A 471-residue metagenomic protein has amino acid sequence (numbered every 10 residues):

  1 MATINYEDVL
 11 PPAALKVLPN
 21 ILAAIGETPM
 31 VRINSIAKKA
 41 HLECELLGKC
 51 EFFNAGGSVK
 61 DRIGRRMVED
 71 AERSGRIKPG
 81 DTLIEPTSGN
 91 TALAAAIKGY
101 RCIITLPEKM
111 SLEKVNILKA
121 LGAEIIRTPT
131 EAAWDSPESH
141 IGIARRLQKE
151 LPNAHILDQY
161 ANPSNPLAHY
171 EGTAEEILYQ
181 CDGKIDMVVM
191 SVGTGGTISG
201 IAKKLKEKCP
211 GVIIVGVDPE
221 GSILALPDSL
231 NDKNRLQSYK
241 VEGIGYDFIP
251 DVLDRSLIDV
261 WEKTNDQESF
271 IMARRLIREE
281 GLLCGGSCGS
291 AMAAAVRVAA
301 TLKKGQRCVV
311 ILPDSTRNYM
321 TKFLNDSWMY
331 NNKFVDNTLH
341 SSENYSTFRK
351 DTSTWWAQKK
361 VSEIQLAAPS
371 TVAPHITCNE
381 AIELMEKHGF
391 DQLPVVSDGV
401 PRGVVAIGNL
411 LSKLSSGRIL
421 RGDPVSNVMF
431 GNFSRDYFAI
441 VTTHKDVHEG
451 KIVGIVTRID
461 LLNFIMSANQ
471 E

Functional and structural regions predicted by a protein language model:
M1-T354, Q358-K359: PLP-dependent amino-acid enzyme catalytic core
L47, K263, T371, V404 (+1 more regions): Short aromatic/basic micro-patch
K60, C308, V372, M385 (+2 more regions): Structural signal for hydrophobic/aromatic residues that build the beta-strand cores of folded beta-sheet domains
D186, D391, D436-Y437: Short acidic/polar active-site loop segments enriched in Thr and Asp
E220, E280, D398-G399, E449: Residue-level recognition of short loop/turn positions
M329-A368, I382, E386, P401-F438 (+2 more regions): Tandem CBS (Bateman) regulatory domains
H375-E383: Short amphipathic alpha-helical segments
E380, D391-Q392: Non-catalytic interaction/regulatory modules that flank or connect domains
